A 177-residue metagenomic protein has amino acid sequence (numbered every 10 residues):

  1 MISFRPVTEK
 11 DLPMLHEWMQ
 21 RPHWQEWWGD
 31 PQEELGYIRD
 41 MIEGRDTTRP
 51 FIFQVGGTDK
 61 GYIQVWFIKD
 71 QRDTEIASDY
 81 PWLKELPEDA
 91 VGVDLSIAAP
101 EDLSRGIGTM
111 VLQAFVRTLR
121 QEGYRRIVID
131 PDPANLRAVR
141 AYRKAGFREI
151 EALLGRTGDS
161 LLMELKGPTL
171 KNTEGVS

Functional and structural regions predicted by a protein language model:
I2-E17: A short beta-loop-alpha structural element at the N-terminal edge of CoA-dependent acyl/N-acetyltransferase catalytic
E17-Q32: Helix-loop element at the rim of GNAT/NAT acetyltransferase active sites that forms part of the acceptor-substrate
G29-V55: Active-site rim helix/loop that mediates acceptor-substrate recognition in acyltransferases
I52, T58-F67, T74-I76: Conserved beta-strand in the GNAT
F67-L95, E101-L103: Conserved acyl-donor/pantetheine-binding loop and adjacent beta-alpha core of acyl/acetyltransferases and related
D70, D130, R143, R148-L162: Conserved catalytic-core motifs of GNAT/GCN5-like acyltransferases
S104-T118, R140-K144: Conserved acetyl-CoA-binding loop-helix of GNAT-fold acetyltransferases
L119-P131: Conserved GNAT acetyl-CoA-binding A-motif
